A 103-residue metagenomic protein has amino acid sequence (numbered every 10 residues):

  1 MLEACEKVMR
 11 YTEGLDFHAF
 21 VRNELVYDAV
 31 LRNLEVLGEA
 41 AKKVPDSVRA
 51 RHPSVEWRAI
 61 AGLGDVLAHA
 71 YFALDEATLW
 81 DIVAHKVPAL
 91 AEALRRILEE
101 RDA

Functional and structural regions predicted by a protein language model:
L2-A103: Solvent-exposed interaction patches of small proteins and small membrane subunits
